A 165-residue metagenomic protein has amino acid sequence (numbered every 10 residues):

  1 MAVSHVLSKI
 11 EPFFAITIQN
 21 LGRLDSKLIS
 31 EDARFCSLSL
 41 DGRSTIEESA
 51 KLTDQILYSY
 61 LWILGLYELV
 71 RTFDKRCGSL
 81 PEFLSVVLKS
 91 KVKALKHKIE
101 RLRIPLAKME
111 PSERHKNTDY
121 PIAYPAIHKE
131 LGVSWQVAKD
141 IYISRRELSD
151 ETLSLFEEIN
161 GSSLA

Functional and structural regions predicted by a protein language model:
M1-K98, A126-A165: Amphipathic alpha-helical interface segments
S90-E130: Histidine-centered, metal-coordinating catalytic motifs and their short helical/loop contexts
